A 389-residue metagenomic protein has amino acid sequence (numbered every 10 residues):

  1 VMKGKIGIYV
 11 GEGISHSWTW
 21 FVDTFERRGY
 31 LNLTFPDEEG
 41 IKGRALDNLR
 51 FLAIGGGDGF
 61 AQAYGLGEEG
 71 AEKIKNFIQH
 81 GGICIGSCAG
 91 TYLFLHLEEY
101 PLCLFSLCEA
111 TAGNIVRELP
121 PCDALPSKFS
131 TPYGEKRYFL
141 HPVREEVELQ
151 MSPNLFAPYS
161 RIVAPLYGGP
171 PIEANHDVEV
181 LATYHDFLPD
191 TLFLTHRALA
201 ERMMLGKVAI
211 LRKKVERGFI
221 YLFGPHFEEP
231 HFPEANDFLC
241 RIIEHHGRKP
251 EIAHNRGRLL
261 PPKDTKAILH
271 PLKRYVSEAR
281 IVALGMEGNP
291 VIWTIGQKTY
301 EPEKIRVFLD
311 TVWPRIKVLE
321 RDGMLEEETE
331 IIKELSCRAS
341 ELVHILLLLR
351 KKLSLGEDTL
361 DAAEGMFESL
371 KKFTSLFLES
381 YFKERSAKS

Functional and structural regions predicted by a protein language model:
M2-I6: Extreme N-terminal starter segment of soluble prokaryotic enzymes
G13-I14, D58-G59, G90-L93, A112-G113 (+3 more regions): Short, solvent-exposed loop/turn segments at secondary-structure junctions
S15-Y100: Helical hinge/lid and interdomain linker segments adjacent to catalytic or ligand-binding clefts that mediate domain
V22, A71-K75, G168-P170, I210 (+2 more regions): Short amphipathic alpha-helical segments and helix-helix/interface helices
Y64-N154: A glycine-rich, often tryptophan-bearing local segment used as a flexible ligand/cofactor-contacting loop or short
I85, S106, E179-L181, Y221-F223: Hydrophobic/aromatic beta-strand patches that form the interior of the parallel beta-sheet core in alpha/beta enzyme
S130-E216, G224, E228-H231, T299-E303: Catalytic beta-strand/loop cores that center a nucleophilic Ser/Cys/Thr and support acyl-enzyme chemistry
K207, E216-S389: Extracellular ligand-binding/catalytic regions of CAZymes and related secreted enzymes and adhesion modules
